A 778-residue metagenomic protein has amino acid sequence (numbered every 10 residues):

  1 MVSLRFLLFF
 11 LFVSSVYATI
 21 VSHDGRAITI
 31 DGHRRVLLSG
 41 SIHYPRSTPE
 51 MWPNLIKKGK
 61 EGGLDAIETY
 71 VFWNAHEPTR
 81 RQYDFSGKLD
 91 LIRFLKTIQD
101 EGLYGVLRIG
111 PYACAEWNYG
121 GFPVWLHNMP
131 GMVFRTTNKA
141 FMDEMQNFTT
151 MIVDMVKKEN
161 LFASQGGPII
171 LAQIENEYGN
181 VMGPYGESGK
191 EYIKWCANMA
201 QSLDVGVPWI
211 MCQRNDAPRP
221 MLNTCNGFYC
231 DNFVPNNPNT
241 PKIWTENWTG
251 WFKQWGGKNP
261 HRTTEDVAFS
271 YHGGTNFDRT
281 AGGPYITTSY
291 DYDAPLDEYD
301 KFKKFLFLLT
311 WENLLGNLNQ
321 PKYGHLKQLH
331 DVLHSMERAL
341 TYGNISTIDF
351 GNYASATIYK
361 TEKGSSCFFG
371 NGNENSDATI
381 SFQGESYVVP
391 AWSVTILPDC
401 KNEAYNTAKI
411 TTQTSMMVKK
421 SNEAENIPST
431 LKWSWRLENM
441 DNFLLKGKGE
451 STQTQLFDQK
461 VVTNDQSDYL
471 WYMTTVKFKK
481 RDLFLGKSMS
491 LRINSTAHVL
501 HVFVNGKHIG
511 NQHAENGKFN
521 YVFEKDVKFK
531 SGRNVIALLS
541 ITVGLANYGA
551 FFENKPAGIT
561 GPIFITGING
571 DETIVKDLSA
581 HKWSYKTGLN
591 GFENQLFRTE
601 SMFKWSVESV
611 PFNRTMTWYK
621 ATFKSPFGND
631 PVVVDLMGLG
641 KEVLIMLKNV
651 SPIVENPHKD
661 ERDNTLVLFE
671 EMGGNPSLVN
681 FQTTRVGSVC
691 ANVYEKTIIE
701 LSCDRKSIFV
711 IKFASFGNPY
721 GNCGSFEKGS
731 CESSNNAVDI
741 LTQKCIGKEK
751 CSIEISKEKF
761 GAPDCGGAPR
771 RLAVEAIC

Functional and structural regions predicted by a protein language model:
V2, M142-M155, Q165-I174, G179-N180 (+8 more regions): Carbohydrate-binding surfaces of carbohydrate-active enzymes
V2-A66, K96, Y104: N-terminal carbohydrate-binding accessory modules
H33, Y70-Q82, G87, A115-M142 (+3 more regions): Aromatic- and acidic-residue-enriched carbohydrate-binding clefts of CAZyme catalytic domains
H43-E61, R80-Q99, E191, T263-E265 (+6 more regions): Aromatic- and glycine-enriched glycan-recognition loops and surfaces that form the carbohydrate-binding subsites
W52-W125, C196-S202: Aromatic-lined substrate-binding rim segments of carbohydrate-active enzymes
L107, P111-E144, T150-V267: Substrate-binding/catalytic cleft of secreted carbohydrate-active enzymes, primarily glycoside hydrolases
D377-Q383, V499-I509, K641-K648, P719-S733 (+1 more regions): Short, surface-exposed beta-strand/strand-loop-strand elements in extracellular ectodomains
V686-C778: Extracellular, modular beta-sheet/disulfide-rich ectodomains of secreted and cell-surface proteins
